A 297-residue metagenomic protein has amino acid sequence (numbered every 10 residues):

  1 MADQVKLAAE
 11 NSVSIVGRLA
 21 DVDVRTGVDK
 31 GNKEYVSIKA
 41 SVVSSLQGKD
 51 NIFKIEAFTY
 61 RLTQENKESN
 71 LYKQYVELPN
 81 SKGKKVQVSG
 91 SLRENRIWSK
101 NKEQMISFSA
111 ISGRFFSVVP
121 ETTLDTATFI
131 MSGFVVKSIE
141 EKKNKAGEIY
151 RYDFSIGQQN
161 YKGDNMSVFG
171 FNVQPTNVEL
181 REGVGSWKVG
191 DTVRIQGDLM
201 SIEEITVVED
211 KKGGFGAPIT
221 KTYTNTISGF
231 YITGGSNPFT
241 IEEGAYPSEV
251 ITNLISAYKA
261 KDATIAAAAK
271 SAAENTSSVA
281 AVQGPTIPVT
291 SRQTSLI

Functional and structural regions predicted by a protein language model:
M1-I297: OB-fold and OB-like single-stranded nucleic-acid-recognition modules and their adjacent interaction interfaces
